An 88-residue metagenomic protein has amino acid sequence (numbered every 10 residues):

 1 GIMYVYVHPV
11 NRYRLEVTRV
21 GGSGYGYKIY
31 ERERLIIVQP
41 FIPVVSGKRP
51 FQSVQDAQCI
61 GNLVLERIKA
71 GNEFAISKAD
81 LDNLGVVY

Functional and structural regions predicted by a protein language model:
G1-Y30: Short N-terminal "domain-start" leader segments that mark the transition from disordered tails or signal peptides into
I2-M3, I37-V38, A57: Short amphipathic alpha-helical segments, especially helix-boundary/capping motifs
V20, V45, R67-K69: Compositionally biased, low-complexity repeat tracts
G24-I42: A short, structured beta-strand/loop element
V38-V54: A short, exposed loop/beta-hairpin motif centered on an aromatic-Gly-Thr core
F51-K69: A short, charged, amphipathic alpha-helix used as a generic interaction element across diverse proteins
N72: A short, polar/charged loop-to-alpha-helix boundary motif
I76-Y88: Intrinsically disordered, low-complexity charged/polar segments
